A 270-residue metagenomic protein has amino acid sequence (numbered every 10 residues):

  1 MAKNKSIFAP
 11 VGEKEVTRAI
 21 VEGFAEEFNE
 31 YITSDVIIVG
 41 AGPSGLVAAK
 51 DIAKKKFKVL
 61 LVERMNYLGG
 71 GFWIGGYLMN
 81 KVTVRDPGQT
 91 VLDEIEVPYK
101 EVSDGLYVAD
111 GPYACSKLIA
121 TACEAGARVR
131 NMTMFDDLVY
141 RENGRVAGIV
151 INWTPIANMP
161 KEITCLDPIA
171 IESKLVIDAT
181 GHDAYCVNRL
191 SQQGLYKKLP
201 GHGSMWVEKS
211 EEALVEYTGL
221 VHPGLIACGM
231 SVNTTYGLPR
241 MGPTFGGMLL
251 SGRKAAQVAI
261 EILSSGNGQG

Functional and structural regions predicted by a protein language model:
M1-V36, W153-I156, G203-V207, E212 (+3 more regions): Extreme N-terminal leader/targeting segments of oxidoreductases
A9, R64-G88: Conserved N-terminal glycine-rich FAD pyrophosphate-binding loop of Rossmann-like flavoproteins
I37, A53-W73: Glycine-rich FAD pyrophosphate-binding loop
I37-V39, V62, A170-G181: Short hydrophobic core segments
G40-S44: Glycine-rich Rossmann-fold phosphate-binding loop(s) that bind the pyrophosphate of adenine dinucleotide cofactors
E96-L175: Feature captures the FAD/FMN-dependent oxidoreductase FAD-binding
M159, D178-G194: Flavin (primarily FAD) binding-site architecture
T235-N267: A conserved FAD-binding loop/helix module that cradles the flavin
